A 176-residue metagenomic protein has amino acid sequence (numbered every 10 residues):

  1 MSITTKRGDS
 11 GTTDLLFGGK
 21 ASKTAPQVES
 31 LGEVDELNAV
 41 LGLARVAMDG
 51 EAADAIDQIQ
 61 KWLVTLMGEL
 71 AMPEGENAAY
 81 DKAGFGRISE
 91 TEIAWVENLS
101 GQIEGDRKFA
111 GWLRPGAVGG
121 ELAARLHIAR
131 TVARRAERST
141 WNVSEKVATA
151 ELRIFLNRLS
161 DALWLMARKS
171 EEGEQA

Functional and structural regions predicted by a protein language model:
M1-A176: Phosphate/pyrophosphate-binding loop motifs in nucleotide- or prenyl diphosphate-using proteins
